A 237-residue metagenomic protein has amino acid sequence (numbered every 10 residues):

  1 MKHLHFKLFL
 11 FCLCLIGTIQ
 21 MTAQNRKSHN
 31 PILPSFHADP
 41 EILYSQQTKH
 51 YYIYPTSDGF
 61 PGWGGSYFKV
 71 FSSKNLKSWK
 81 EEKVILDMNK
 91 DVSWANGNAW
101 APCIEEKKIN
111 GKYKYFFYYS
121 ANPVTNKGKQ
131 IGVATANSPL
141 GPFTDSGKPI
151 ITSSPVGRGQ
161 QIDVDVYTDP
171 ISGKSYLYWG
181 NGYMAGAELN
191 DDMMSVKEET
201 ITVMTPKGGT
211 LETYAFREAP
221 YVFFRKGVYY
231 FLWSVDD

Functional and structural regions predicted by a protein language model:
M1-N25: Bacterial Sec-dependent N-terminal signal peptides
A23-D237: Carbohydrate-active catalytic/glycan-binding domains of CAZyme proteins, especially the secreted or lumenal ectodomains
